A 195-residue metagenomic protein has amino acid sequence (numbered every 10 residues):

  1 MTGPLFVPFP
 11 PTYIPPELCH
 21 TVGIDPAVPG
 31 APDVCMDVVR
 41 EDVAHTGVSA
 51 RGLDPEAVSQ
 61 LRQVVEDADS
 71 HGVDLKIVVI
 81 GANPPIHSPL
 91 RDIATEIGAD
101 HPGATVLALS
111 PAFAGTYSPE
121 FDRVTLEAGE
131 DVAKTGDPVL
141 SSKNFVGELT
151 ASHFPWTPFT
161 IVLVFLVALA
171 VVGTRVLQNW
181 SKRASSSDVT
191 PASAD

Functional and structural regions predicted by a protein language model:
M1-D92, Y117-D195: A structural boundary signal for the start of the first folded domain, especially the loop/turn and N-capping region
L90-R91, T95-D100: Short, internal acidic amphipathic alpha-helical interface segments that mediate docking to partner proteins
G98-F113: A short, hydrophobic beta-strand-centered structural micro-motif
